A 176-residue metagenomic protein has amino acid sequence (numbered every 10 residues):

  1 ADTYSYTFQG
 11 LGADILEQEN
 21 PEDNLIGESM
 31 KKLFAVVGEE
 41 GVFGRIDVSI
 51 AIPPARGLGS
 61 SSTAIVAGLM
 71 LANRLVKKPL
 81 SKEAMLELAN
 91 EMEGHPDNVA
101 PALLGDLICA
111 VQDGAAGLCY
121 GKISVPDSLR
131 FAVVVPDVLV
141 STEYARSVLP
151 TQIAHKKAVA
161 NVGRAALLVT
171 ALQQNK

Functional and structural regions predicted by a protein language model:
A1-R56, M70, R74, K78-L80: ATP-binding N-lobe of GHMP and related small-molecule kinases
L25, A67, R164: Charged catalytic carboxylate motif
E28-S29, A67, L71, L88 (+1 more regions): Residues within well-formed alpha-helices
M30, S62-I65, A165-A166: Alpha-helical structural signal
R56-T63, H155-A160: Short glycine/threonine-rich catalytic loop with a Thr-x-Gly-x-Asp
L58-K82, L103-I108: DPxDG-like acidic metal-binding loop motif
S81-K176: ATP-dependent small-molecule kinase catalytic core of the GHMP/sugar-kinase superfamily and closely related
